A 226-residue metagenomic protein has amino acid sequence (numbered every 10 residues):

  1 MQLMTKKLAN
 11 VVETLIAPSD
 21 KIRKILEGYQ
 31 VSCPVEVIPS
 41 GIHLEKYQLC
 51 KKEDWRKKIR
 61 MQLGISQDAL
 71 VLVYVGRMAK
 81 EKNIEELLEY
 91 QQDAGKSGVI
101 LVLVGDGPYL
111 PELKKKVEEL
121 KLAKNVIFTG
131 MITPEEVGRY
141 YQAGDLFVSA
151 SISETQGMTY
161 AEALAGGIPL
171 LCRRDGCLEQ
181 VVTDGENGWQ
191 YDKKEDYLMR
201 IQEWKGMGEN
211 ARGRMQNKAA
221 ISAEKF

Functional and structural regions predicted by a protein language model:
M1-L15: Membrane-proximal helix-turn-helix segments that form the acceptor-binding/catalytic region of lipid-linked
K21, G41: Carbohydrate-associated surface elements
L70-D93, P108-K114: A conserved mid-protein helix/loop that constitutes part of the nucleotide-sugar donor-binding site
M131-I132, R139-G144: Short alpha-helical donor nucleotide-sugar binding micro-motif in glycosyltransferases
I152: Aromatic "clamp/platform" in nucleotide-sugar-dependent glycosyltransferases that forms part of the donor/acceptor
P169-C172, V182: Short hydrophobic beta-strand element within catalytic cores of glycosyltransferases and related nucleotide-activated
D184-G185, W189-E195, E203-E209: Conserved acidic donor-binding segment of nucleotide-sugar-dependent glycosyltransferases
E195, N210-F226: A charged, aromatic-enriched C-terminal amphipathic alpha-helix characteristic of glycosyltransferases across folds
